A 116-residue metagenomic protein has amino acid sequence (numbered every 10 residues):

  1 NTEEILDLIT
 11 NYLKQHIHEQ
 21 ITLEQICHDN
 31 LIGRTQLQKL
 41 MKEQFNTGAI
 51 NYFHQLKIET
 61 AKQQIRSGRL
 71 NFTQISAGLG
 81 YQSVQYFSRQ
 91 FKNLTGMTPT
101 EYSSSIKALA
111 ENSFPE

Functional and structural regions predicted by a protein language model:
N11, Q15, Q20, E24 (+2 more regions): Terminal helix-turn-helix DNA-binding modules in bacterial transcription factors
D29, G33-R34, Q82-S83: Short coil turns linking two alpha-helices in DNA-binding domains
D29, G78-L79, L94: Residues within the alpha-helical elements of helix-turn-helix
I32-L40, T47-I50: Charge-rich, low-complexity intrinsically disordered segments
Q36-L37, M41, Y86-F87, F91: Short hydrophobic/aromatic patch on the recognition helix
K92-N93, E101-I106: C-terminal interaction modules of eukaryotic adaptor/scaffold proteins
